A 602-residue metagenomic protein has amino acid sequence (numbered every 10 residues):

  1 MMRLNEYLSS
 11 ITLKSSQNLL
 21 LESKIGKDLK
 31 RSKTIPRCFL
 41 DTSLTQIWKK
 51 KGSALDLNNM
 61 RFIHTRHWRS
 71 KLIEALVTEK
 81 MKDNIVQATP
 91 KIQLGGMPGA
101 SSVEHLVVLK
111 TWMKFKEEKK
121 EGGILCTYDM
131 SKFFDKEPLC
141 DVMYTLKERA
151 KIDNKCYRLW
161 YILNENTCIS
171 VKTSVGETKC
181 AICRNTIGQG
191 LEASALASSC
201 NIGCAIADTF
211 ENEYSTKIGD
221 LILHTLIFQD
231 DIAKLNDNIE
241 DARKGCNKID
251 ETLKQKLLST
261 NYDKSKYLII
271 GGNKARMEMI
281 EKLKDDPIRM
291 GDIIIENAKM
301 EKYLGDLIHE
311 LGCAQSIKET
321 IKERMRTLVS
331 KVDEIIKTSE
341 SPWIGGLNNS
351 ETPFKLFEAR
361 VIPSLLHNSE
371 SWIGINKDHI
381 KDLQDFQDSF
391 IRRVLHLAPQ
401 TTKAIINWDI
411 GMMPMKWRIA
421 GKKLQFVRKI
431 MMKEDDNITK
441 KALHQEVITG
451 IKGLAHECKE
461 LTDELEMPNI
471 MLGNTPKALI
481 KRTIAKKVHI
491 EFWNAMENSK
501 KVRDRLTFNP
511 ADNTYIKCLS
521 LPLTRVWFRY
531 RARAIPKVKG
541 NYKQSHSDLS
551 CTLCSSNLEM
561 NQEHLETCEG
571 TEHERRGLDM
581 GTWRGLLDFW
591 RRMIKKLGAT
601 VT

Functional and structural regions predicted by a protein language model:
M1-N201, A205: Conserved pre-catalytic core of RNA-dependent polymerases
I35, H67-W68, N154, L191-A193 (+7 more regions): Structural motif
D41-L44, R61, G123-F133, W160 (+7 more regions): Catalytic palm active-site di-aspartate
P98, F228-D230, K264-K266, I270-G272 (+1 more regions): Non-catalytic, peripheral interaction segments enriched in hydrophobic/basic residues
I162, S259-K299, T320: Short, conserved micro-motifs composed of acidic
D241-K244: Short, conserved charged micro-motifs
E464-L558: Helix/loop segments that flank and initiate small ligand/metal-binding modules
N541-F589: Short Cys/His-based metal-binding microdomains
